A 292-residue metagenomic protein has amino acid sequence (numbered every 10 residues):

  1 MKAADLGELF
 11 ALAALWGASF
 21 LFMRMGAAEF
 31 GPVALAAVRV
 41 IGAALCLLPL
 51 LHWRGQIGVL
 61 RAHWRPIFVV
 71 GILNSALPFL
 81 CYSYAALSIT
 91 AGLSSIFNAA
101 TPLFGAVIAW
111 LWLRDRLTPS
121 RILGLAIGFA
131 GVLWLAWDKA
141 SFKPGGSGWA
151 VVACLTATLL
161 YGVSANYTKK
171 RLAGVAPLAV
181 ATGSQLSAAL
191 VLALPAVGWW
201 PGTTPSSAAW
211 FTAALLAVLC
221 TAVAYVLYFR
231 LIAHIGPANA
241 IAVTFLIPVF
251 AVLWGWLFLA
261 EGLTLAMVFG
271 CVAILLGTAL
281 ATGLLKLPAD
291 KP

Functional and structural regions predicted by a protein language model:
M1-L6, E29-V33, A37, V59-R65 (+3 more regions): Juxtamembrane helix-entry segments on the extracytoplasmic side of multipass membrane proteins
A14-A44, T90-G92, V163-S187, P201-G202: Juxtamembrane helix-loop-helix junctions in multi-pass membrane proteins
L15-M23, L48-N98, W134, A217-I235: Specific transmembrane alpha-helical segments of multi-pass solute transporters/efflux pumps, especially DMT/EamA
G17, L21, L48, G71-A76 (+9 more regions): Hydrophobic/small/kink-forming positions within alpha-helical transmembrane segments of polytopic membrane proteins
A36-V38, S75, F79, L93-A100 (+2 more regions): Helix-helix packing/entry segments at the starts of transmembrane helices
C46-G58, Y82, T101-A126, V249-F269: C-terminal transmembrane-helix exit sites in multi-pass transporters
L47, F68, I108, L117-K139 (+4 more regions): Hydrophobic transmembrane alpha-helices of multi-pass small-molecule transport proteins
L47, G105-V107, L111, F142-W200 (+3 more regions): Transmembrane alpha-helical segments that form core, pore/gating elements of small-molecule transporters/exporters
